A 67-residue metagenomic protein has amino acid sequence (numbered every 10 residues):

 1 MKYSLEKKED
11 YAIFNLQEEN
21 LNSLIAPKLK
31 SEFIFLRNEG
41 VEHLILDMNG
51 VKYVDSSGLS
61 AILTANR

Functional and structural regions predicted by a protein language model:
M1-F14: Short beta-strand/loop segment at the start of cytosolic alpha/beta domains
L16-E18: Flexible glycine-/small-residue-rich
N20-R67: Amphipathic alpha-helical interaction surfaces in cytosolic regulatory modules
